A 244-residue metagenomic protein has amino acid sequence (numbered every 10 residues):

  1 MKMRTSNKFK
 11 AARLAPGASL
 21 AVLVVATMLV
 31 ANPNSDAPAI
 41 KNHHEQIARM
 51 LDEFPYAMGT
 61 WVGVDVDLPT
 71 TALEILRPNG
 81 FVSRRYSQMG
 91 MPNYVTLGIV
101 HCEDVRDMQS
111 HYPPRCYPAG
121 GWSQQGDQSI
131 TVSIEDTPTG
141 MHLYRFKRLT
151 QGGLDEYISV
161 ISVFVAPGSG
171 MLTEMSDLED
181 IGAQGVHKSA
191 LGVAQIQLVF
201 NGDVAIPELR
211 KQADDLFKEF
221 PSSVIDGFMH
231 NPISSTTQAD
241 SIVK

Functional and structural regions predicted by a protein language model:
K2-A11: Short, Lys/Arg-rich N-terminal segment immediately upstream of the first membrane anchor
A12-P33, T131-K244: A short, solvent-exposed beta-edge/loop patch
S19-L20, G59, Q109: N-terminal secretory-pathway/extracellular module detecting exported/lumenal segments and adjacent signal-anchor/first
N34-M50: Alpha-helical transmembrane signal-anchor/signal-peptide segments
R49, H111-P114, G227, N231: N-terminal soluble domains immediately following signal/targeting peptides that reside in extracytoplasmic
M50-D65: Amphipathic alpha-helical segments
G59, N93, G192-A194: A generic secondary-structure signal marking the coil-to-beta-strand transition
V62-D65, P69-G185: Short, solvent-exposed recognition patches
